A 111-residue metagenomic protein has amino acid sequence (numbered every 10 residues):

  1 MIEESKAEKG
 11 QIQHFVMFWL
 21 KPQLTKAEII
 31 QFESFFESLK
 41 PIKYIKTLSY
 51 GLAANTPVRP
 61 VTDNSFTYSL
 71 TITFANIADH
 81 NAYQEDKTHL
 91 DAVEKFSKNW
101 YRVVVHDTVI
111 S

Functional and structural regions predicted by a protein language model:
M1-G10, G51-N64, V93-S111: Glycine-rich beta-strand-turn "strand-cap" elements at beta-sheet edges
A7-I12, I29-F35, F66-L70, V109-I110: A broad, low-specificity signal for short, low-complexity segments enriched in glycine/proline and polar/charged
Q11-L20, T56-Q84: Short, well-ordered beta-strand segments in beta-rich or mixed alpha/beta enzyme and ligand-binding folds
F18, Q23-K26, S111: Compositionally biased, intrinsically disordered low-complexity regions
W19-P22, K43, L52: Generic secondary-structure microfeatures
L24-I30, H80-A82: Short, conserved charged micro-motifs
S34-K46, N64, T73-H106: An amphipathic, aromatic/His-enriched active-site/gating alpha helix that lines ligand/cofactor pockets
